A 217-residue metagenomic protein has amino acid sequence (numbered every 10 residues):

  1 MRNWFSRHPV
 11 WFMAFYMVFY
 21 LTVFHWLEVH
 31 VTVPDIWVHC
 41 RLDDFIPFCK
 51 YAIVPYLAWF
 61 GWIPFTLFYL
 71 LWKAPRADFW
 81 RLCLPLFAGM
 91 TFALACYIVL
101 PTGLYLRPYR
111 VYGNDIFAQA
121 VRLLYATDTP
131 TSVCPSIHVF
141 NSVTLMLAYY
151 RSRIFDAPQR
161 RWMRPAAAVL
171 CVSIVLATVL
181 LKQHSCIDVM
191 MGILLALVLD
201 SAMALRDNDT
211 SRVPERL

Functional and structural regions predicted by a protein language model:
M1-F5, P9, F45-C49, K73-D78 (+2 more regions): Membrane-helix interfacial "entry" motifs
M1-F65, Y109-Y112: N-terminal transmembrane-helix/juxtamembrane module of multi-pass inner/ER membrane proteins
H8-Y16, W80-A88, W162-A167, I187: Alpha-helical transmembrane segments of integral membrane proteins
L21-W26, M90-V99, V169-V179: Aromatic-anchored segments of alpha-helical transmembrane domains
E28-L42, W72-P158, P214-L217: Membrane-interface loops
I53-L67, L84-F87, T91, N141: Hydrophobic alpha-helical transmembrane segments
L123-L217: Membrane-embedded catalytic cores of phosphoryl/pyrophosphoryl-handling enzymes
